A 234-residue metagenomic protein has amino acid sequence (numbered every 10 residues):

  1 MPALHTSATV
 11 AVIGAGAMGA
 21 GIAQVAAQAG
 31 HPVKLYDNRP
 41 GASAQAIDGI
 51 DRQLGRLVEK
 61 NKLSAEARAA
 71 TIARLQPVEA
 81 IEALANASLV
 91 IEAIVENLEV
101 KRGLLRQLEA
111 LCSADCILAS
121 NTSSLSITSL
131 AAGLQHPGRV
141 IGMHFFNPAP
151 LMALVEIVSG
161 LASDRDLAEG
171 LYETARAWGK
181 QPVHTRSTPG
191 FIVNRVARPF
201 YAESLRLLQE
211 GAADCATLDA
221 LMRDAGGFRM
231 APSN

Functional and structural regions predicted by a protein language model:
M1-R56, K60, L111: NAD(P)+-binding Rossmann beta1-loop-alpha1 motif at the extreme N-terminus of oxidoreductases
V10, Q24-Q28, A69-L89, G170-K180 (+1 more regions): Amphipathic alpha-helical segments at domain termini/boundaries
I13, G21, Y36, V78 (+5 more regions): Structural motif
H31, H136, I157-T188, R198-M230: Internal alpha-helical scaffold of NAD(P)-dependent oxidoreductase catalytic cores
G41-A42, R56-L118, S124-S129: Rossmann-like NAD(P)-binding element
R102-L154, S159-Y172: Rossmann-fold NAD(P)-binding glycine/threonine-rich loop
P232-N234: C-terminal helical "lid" subdomain and adjoining coupling/linker elements of P-loop NTPases
